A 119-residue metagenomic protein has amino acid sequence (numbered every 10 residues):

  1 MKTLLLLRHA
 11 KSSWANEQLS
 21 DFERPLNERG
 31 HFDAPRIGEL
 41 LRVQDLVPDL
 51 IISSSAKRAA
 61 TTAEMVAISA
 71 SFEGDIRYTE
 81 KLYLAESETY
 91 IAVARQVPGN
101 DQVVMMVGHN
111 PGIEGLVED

Functional and structural regions predicted by a protein language model:
K2-T3, V103: A general, composition-driven signal for non-globular sequence regions
T3, L7-A85, T89: Active-site-proximal alpha-helix that buttresses catalytic centers in soluble enzyme cores
I91, R95-D119: Active-site-adjacent alpha-helix immediately C-terminal to a catalytic or transition-state-stabilizing loop
